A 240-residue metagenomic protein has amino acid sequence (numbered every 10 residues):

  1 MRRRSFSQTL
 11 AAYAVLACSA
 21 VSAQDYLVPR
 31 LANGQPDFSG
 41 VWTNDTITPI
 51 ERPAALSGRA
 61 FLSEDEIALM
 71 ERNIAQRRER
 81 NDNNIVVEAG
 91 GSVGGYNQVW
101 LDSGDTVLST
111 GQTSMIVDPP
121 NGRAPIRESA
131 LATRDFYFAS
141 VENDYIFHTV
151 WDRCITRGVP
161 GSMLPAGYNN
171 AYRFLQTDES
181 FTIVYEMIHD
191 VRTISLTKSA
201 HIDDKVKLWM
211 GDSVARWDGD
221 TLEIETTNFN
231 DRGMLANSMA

Functional and structural regions predicted by a protein language model:
M1-A11: Bacterial N-terminal signal peptides that target proteins for export
R2, V15, V21-A240: PEST-like low-complexity, intrinsically disordered acidic/proline/serine-rich tracts that flank trafficking/processing
